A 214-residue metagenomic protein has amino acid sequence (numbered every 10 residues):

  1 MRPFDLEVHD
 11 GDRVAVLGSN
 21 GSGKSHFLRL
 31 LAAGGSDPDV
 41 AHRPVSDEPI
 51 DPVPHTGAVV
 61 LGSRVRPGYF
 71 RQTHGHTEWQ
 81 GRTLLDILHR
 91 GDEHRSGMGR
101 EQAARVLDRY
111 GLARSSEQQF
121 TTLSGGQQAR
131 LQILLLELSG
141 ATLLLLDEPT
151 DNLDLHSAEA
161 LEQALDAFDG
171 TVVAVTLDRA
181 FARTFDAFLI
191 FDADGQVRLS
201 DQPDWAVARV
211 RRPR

Functional and structural regions predicted by a protein language model:
M1-R214: ABC ATP-binding cassette signature C-motif
